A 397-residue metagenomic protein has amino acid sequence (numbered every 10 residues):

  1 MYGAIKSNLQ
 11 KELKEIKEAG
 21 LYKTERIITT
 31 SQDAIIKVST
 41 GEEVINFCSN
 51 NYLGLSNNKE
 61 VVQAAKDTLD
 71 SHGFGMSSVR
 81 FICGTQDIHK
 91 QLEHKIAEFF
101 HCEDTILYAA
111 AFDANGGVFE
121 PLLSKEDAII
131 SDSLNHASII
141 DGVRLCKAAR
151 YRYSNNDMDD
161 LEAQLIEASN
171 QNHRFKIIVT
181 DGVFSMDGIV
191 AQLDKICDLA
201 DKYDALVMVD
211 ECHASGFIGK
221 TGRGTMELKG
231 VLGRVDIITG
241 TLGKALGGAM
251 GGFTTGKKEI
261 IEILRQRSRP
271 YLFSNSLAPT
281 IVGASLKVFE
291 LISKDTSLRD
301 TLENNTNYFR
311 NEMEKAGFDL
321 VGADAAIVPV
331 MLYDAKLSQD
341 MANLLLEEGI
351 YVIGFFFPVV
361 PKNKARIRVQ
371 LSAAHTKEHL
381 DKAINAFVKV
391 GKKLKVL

Functional and structural regions predicted by a protein language model:
S7-H72, A205: N-terminal "arm"/small-domain region of PLP-dependent enzymes with the aminotransferase-like
N51, Y151, N155-V209: Active-site phosphate-binding strand-loop segment of PLP-dependent enzymes
L55, D300-F309, E314-G349, V359 (+2 more regions): Conserved PLP-binding catalytic core of the aspartate aminotransferase-like
K59, Q63-D67, S71, H94 (+2 more regions): PLP-dependent enzyme catalytic core of the Aspartate aminotransferase-like
V79-T85, H94-G117: Short loop-beta-helix segment that forms the pyridoxal 5′-phosphate
V118-A137, M158: Conserved PLP-anchoring active-site segment centered on the Schiff-base-forming lysine
T221, E227-I263: Active-site PLP attachment segment
L246-M313, F318-V321: PLP-dependent aminotransferase class I/II
